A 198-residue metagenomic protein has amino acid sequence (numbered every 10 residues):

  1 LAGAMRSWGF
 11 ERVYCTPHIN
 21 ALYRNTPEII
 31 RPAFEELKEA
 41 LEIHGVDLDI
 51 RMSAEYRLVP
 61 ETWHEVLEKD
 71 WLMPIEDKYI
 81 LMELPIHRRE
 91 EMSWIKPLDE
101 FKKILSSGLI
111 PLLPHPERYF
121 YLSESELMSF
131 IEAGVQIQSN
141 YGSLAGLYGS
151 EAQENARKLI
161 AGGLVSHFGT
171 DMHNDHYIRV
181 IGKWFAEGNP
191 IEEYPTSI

Functional and structural regions predicted by a protein language model:
A4-M5, V13, F101-I104, F130 (+1 more regions): Generic structural signal for hydrophobic
E11-H18, R51-S53: Short beta-strand segments at enzyme active-site cores
H18, V165-V180: Short acidic/histidine-rich active-site segments
H18-I19, E55-Y56, P116-R118, G142 (+1 more regions): Active-site metal-binding loops of divalent metal-dependent hydrolases
L22-E35, I178-F185: Metal-dependent catalytic neighborhoods of phosphoester/phosphodiester hydrolases
T26-I137: Extended substrate/RNA-proximal surfaces in nucleic-acid metabolism proteins
S123-I131, Y148-R157, G162, D175-N189: Histidine/acidic-residue-rich catalytic or RNA/ligand-binding cores of hydrolases and nuclease-related proteins
V135-G146: His/Asp/Glu-enriched short active-site or ligand-binding loop at hydrolase and phosphoryl-transfer sites
